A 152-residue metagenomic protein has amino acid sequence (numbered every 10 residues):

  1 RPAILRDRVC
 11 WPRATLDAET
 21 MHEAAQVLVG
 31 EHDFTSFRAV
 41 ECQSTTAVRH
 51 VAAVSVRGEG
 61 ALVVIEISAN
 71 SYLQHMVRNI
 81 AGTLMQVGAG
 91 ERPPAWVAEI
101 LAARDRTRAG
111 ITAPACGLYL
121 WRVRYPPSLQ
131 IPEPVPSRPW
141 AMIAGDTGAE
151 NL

Functional and structural regions predicted by a protein language model:
R1-L152: Structured-RNA-binding interfaces characteristic of tRNA pseudouridine synthases
